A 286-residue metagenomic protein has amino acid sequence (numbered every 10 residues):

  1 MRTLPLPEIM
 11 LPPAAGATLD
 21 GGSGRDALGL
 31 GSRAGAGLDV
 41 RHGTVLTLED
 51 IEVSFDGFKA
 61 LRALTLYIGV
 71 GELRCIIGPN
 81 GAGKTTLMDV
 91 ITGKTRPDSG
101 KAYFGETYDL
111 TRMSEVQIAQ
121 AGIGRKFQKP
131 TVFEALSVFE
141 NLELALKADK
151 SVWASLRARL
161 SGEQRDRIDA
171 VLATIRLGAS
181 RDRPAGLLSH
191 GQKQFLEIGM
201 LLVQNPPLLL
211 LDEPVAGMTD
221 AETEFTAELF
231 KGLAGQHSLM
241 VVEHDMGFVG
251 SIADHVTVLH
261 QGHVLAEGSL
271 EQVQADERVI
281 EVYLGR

Functional and structural regions predicted by a protein language model:
R2-G16, D20-R286: Glycine-rich phosphate-binding loops of nucleotide-dependent enzymes
